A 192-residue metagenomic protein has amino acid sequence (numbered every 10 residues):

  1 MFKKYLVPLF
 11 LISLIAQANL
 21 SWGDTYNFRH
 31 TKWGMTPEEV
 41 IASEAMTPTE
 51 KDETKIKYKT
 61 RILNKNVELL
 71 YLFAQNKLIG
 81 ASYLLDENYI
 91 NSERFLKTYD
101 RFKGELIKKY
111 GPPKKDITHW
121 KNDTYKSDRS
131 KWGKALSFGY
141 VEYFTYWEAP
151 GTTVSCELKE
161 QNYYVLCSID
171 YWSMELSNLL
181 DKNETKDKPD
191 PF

Functional and structural regions predicted by a protein language model:
F2-Q17: Sec-dependent N-terminal signal peptides
K3, N66-V67, W132: Alpha-helix boundary/capping detector
Q17-N19, Q75: Intrinsic disorder/low-complexity segments
N19-E53, E87-F192: Non-cytosolic coordination micro-motifs
E44-I79: N-terminal, post-signal-peptide region of Sec/Tat-exported proteins
N64-A74, G80-K103: Surface-exposed acidic loop/strand-edge motifs in secreted or periplasmic proteins that form small linear binding
